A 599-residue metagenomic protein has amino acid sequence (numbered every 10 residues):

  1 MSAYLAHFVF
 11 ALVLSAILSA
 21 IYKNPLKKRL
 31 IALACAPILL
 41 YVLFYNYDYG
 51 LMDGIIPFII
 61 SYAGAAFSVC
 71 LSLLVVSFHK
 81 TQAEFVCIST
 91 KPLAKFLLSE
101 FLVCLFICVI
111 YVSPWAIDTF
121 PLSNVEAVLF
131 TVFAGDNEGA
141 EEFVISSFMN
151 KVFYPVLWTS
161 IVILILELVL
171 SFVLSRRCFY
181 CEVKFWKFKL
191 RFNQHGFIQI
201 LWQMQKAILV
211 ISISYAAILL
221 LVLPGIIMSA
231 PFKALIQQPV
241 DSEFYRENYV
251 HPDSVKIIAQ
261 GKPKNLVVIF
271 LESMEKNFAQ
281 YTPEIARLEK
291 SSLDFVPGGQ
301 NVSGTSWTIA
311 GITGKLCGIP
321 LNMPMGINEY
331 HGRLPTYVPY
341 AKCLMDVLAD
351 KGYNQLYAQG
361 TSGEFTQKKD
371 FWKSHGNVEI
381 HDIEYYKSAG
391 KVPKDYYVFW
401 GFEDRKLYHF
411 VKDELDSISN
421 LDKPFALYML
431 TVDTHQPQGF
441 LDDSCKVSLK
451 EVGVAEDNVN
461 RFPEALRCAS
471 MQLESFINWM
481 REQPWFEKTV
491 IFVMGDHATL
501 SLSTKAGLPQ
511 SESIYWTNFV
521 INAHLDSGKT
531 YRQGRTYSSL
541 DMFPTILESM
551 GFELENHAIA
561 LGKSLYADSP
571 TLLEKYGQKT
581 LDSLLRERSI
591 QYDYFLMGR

Functional and structural regions predicted by a protein language model:
M1-L235: Transmembrane and membrane-interface helices of multi-pass, inner-membrane envelope-modifying transferases
L129, A140, V144, F232 (+4 more regions): Generic structural signal of hydrophobic/aromatic residues within well-ordered alpha-helices of folded domains
M228-N248: Alpha-helical transmembrane signal-anchor/signal-peptide segments
P252-R599: Solvent-exposed soluble domains appended to multi-pass membrane proteins
